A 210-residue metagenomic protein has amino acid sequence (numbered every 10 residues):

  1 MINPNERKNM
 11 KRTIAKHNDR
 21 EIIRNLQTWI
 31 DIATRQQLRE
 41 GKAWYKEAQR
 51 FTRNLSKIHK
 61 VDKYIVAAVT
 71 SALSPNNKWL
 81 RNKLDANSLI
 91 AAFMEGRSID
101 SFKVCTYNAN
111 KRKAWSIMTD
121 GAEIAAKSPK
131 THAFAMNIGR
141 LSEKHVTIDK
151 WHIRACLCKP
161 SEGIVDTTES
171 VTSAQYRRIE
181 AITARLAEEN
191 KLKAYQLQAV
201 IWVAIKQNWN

Functional and structural regions predicted by a protein language model:
I2-N210: HhH-family (HhH-GPD) DNA N-glycosylase catalytic core used in base-excision repair
